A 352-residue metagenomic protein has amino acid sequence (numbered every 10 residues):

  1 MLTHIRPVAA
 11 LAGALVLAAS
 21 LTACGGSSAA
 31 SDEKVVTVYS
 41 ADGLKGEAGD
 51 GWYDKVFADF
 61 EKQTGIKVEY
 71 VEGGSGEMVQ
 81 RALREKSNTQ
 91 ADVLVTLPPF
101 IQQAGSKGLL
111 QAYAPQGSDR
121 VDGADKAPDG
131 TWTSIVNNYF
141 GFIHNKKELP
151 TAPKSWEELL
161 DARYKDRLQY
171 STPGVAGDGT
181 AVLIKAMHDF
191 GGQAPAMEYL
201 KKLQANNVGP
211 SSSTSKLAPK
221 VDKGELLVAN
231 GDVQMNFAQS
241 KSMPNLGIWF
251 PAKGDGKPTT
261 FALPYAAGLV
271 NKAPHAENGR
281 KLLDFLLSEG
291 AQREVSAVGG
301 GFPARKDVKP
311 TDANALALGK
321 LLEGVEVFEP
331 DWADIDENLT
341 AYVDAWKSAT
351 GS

Functional and structural regions predicted by a protein language model:
A19-A23: C-terminal motif of bacterial Sec signal peptides marking the signal peptidase cleavage site
G25-S27: Bacterial signal peptide processing site
Y39-Y53, S75-E77, T89-E225, P258: Extracytoplasmic ligand-binding site segments that recognize negatively charged/polar headgroups
D54-E69: Short alpha-helix C-terminal cap/hinge motif
P99-G105, D222, L227-G247: A ligand-binding cleft/hinge motif common to bilobed small-molecule-binding domains
N138, L200-L203, P210, P244-N271: Periplasmic-binding protein-like
G141-E148, L183-M187, A262-A276, E294-V298: A bilobed periplasmic-binding-protein/Venus flytrap-type ligand-binding module shared by bacterial periplasmic
V270-E326: Mature extracytoplasmic/periplasmic domains
